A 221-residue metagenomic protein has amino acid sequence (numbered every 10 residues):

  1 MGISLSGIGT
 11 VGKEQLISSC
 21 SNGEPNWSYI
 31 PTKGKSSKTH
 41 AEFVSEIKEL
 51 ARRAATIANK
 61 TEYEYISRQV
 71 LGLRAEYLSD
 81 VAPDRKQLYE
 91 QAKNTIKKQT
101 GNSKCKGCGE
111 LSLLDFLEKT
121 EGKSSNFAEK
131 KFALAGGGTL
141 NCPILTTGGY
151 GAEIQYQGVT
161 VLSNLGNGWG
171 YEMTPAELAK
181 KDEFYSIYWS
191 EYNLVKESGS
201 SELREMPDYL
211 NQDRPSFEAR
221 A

Functional and structural regions predicted by a protein language model:
M1-A221: Type III/flagellar secretion export determinants
